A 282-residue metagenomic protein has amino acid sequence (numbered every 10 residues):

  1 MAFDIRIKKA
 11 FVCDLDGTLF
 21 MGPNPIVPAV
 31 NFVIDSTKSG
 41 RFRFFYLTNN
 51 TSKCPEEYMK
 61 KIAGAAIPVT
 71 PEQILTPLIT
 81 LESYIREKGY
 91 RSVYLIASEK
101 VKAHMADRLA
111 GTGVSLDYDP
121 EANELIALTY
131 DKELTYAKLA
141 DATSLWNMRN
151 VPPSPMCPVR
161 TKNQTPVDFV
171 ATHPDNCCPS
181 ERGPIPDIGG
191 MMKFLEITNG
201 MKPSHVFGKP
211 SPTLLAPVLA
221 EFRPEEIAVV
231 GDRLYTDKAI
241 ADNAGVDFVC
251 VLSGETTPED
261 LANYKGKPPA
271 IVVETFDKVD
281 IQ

Functional and structural regions predicted by a protein language model:
A2-C13, F20-V27, F32-I34, K53-L75 (+1 more regions): Asp-based, Mg2+/Mn2+-dependent phosphohydrolase catalytic module
S36, G40-R41: Conserved phosphoryl-transfer catalytic core
N50: Conserved phosphate/oxyanion-binding catalytic-loop motifs
L75-L81: Active-site neighborhood for divalent-cation/phosphate handling
